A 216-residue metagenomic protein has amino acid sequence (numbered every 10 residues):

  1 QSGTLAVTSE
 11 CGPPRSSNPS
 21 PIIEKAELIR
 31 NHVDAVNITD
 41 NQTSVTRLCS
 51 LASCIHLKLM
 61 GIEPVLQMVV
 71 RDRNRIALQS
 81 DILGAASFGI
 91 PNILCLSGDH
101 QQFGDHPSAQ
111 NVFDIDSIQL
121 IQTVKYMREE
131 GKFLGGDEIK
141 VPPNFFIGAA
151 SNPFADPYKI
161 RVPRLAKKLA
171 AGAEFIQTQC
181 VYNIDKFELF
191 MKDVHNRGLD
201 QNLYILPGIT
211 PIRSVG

Functional and structural regions predicted by a protein language model:
A6-P21, Q42, P64-I76, F145-I160: Active-site mouth loops of central-metabolism enzymes
V7-C11, D34-I38, P64-M68, I93-C95 (+4 more regions): Hydrophobic faces of well-ordered beta-strands that scaffold small-molecule active sites in alpha/beta enzyme cores
C11-R15, D40-S44, V70-D72, S97-Q101 (+3 more regions): Active-site-proximal loop/turn and secondary-structure-junction residues that shape catalytic pockets, frequently
N18-S20, S44-H56, N74-S80, H100-I121 (+3 more regions): Active-site-adjacent beta->alpha loops and helix N-cap segments on the catalytic face of soluble alpha/beta enzymes
I29-R30, A86, L169: Non-catalytic positions within long, well-ordered alpha-helices that form the structural scaffold/packing of enzyme
H32-D72: Active-site cofactor/substrate anionic-group-binding motifs, chiefly glycine- and Lys/Arg-rich phosphate-binding loops
L59-G61, N196-N202: Short helix-capping segments at alpha-helix termini
V124-E174: Active-site/ligand-binding-proximal alpha/beta "capping" segment
